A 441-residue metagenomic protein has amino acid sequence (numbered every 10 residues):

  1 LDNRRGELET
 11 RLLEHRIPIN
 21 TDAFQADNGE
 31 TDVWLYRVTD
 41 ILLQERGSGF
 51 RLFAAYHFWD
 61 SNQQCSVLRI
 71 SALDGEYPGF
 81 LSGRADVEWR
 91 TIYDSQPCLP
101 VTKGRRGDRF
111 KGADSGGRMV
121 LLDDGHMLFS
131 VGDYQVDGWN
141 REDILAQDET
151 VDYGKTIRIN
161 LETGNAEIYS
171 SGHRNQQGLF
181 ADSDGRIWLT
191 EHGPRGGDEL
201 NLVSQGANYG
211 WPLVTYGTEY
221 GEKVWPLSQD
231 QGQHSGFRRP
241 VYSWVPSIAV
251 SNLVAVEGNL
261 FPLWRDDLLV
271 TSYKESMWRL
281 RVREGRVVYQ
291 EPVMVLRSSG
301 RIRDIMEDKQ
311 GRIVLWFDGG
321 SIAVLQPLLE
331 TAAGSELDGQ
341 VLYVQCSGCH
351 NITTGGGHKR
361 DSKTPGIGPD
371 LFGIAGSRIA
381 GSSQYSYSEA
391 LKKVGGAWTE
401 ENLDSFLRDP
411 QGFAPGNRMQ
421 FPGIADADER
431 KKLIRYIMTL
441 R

Functional and structural regions predicted by a protein language model:
L1-Q135, G178, R186-L189, G193 (+2 more regions): Acidic, Gly/Ser/Thr-rich repeat motifs that build Ca2+-stabilized beta-propeller blades
F24-V38, D133-Q290: Beta-propeller domain segments
Y56-W59, Q64-P78, S183-T218, I352-D370: Internal hydrophobic scaffold segments of catalytic domains
Q96, N160, S204, A375-R378 (+2 more regions): Hydrophobic aliphatic residues
G117, G154-I157, Q177, L337-V344 (+6 more regions): Solvent-exposed, polar/charged alpha-helical surfaces in well-ordered, non-transmembrane soluble domains, broadly
N165, G193, G334, Q340-S386 (+3 more regions): Periplasmic/extracellular electron-transfer cofactor-ligation site, primarily the c-type cytochrome heme-c attachment
V287-K309: Conserved blade-ending motifs and adjacent loop-strand segments that build the rim/top face of beta-propeller domains
G311-I313, P327-A333, A397-R441: C-terminal capping alpha-helices of c-type cytochrome domains
